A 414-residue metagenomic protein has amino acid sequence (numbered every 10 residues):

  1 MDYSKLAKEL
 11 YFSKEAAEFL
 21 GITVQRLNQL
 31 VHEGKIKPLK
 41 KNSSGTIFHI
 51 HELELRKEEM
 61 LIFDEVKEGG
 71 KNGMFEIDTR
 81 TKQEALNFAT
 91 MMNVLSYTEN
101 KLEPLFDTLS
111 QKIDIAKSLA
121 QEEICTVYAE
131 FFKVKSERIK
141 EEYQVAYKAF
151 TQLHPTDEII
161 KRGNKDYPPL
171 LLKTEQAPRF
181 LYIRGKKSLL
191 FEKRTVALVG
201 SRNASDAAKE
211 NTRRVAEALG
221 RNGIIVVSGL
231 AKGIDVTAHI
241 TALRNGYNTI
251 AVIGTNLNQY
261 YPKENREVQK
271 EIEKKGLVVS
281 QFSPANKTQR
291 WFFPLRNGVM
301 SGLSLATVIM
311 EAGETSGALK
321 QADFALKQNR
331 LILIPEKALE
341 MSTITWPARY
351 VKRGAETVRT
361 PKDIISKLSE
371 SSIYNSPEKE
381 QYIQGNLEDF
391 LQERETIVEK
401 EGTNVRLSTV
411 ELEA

Functional and structural regions predicted by a protein language model:
M1-R26: Polyanion-binding surface elements
E9, T46, A318: Flexible coil/turn residues that form the inter-helical turn or adjacent wing/linker of helix-turn-helix
S13-E15, K37-F63: Short helix-start
G21-I47: Major-groove DNA-recognition helix of helix-turn-helix-type DNA-binding domains
E52-M74, Y374-K379: A short, Lys/Arg-enriched interface patch at domain edges and termini
G73-K165: Short, small/acidic-rich helices and loops at N termini and domain boundaries of DNA replication/processing enzymes
F75-K82, R162-A414: Glycine-biased, small-residue-rich flexible motifs in mid-sequence functional cores and linkers
